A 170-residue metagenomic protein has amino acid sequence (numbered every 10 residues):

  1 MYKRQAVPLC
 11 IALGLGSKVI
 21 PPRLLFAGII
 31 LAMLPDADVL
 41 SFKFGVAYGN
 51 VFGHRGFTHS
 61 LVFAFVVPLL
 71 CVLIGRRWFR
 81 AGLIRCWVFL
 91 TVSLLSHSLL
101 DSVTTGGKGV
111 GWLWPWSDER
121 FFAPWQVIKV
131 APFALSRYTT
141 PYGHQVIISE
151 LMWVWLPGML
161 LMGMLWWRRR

Functional and structural regions predicted by a protein language model:
K3-R170: N-terminal membrane-targeting hydrophobic helices
